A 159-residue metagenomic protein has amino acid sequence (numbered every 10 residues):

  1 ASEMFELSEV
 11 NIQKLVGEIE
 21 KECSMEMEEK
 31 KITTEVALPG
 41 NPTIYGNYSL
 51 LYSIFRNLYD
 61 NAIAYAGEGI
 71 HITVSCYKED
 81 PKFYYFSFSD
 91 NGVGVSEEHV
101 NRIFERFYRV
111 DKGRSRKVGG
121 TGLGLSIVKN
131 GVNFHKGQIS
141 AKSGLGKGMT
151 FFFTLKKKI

Functional and structural regions predicted by a protein language model:
A1-F5, T43-G46: Conserved micro-motifs of the catalytic ATP-binding
S8-E9, E28, T33-T43, E79: Conserved catalytic submotifs in the C-terminal HATPase_c
A62-I63: Short helix-loop "hinge" at the ATP-lid/N-box region of the Bergerat-fold HATPase_c
G69-K82: Short beta-strand/loop element within the Bergerat-fold HATPase_c
D90: Acidic ATP/Mg2+-coordinating residue in the GHKL
V95-R109: Short conserved segment of the HATPase_c
